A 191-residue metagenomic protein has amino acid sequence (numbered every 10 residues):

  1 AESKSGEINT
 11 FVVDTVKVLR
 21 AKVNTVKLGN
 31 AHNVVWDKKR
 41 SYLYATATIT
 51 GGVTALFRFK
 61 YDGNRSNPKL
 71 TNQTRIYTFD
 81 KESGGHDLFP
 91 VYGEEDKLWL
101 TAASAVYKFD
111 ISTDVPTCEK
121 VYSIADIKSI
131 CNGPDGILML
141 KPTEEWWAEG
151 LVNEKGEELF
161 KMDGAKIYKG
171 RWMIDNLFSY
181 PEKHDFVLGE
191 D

Functional and structural regions predicted by a protein language model:
A1-K39, A47: Short N-terminal edge-element motif at the start of the domain
E2-S5, T48-T50, Y61, G93 (+2 more regions): Short loop/turn segments immediately following the C-termini of beta-strands
G6-N9, G51-L56, V106-K108: Structural signal for beta-propeller blades
F11-V18, R58-K69, F109-K120: Short loop/turn segments immediately following beta-strands, especially the blade-tip and inter-blade linker loops
K17-V26, K69-D80, P116-S123: A short beta-strand motif characteristic of beta-propeller blades
L28-W36, I76-G93, Y122-G136, G164-D191: Repeated scaffold domains used in trafficking and secretory/extracellular systems, primarily beta-propellers
R40, E94-E95: Conserved loop/turn motif of beta-propeller repeat scaffolds
